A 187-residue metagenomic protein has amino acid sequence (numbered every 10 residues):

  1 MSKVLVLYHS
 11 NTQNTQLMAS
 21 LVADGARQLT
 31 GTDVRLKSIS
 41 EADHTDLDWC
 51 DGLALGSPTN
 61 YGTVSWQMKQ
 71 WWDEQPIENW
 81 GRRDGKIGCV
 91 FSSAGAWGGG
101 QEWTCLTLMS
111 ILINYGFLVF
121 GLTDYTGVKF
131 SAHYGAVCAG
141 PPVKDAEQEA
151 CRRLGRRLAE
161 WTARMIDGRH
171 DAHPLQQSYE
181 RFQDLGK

Functional and structural regions predicted by a protein language model:
S2-K3, D33, I87: Residues at the starts of beta-strands that form the adenosine-phosphate
S2-L29: N-terminal beta1-alpha1 ligand-phosphate binding loop
V6, L17-M18, R35, D46-W49: Amphipathic alpha-helical hairpins
L7-H9, K37, F91: Short hydrophobic segments within beta-strands
N11, N60, V64, Q101 (+1 more regions): Residue-level preference for long, well-ordered alpha-helices that form the structural scaffold of enzyme catalytic
L29-R35, F117: A generic structural motif
S40-G127: Helix-loop-strand module that forms the ligand-binding subsite of alpha/beta enzymes
G121-K187: Glycine-rich phosphate/pyrophosphate-binding loop and the adjoining helix
